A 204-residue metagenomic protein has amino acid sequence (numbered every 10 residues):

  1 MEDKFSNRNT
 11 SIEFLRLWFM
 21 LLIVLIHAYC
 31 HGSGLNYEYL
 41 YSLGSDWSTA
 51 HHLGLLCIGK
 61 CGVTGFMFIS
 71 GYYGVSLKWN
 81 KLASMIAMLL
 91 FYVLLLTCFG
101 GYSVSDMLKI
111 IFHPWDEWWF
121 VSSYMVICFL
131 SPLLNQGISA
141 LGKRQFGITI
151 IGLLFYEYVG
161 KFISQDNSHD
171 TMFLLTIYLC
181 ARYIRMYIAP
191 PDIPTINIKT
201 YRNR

Functional and structural regions predicted by a protein language model:
M1-L153, P194-Y201: Membrane-cytosol interface segments of multi-pass membrane proteins, especially ER/Golgi lipid-handling enzymes
C98-Y102, V159-S164, R182-D192: Juxtamembrane membrane-interface segments at transmembrane alpha-helix termini
K109-W115, V159-H169: Membrane-interface helix caps and helix-loop-helix hairpins in membrane proteins
K143-F146, Q165-M172: Short, aromatic-rich membrane-interface segments at the entry and exit of alpha-helical transmembrane domains
L154-Y158: Membrane-interface alpha helices of multi-pass inner-membrane proteins
D170-R204: Aromatic-anchored, glycine/proline-accented short structural segments that stabilize local strand-turns or short
